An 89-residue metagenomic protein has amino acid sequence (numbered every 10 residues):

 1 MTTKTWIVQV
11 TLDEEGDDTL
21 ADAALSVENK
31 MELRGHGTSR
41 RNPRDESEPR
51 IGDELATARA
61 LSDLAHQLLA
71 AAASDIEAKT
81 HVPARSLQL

Functional and structural regions predicted by a protein language model:
M1-T3, A24, K30-M31, N42 (+2 more regions): Residue-level signal for the start and early helices of compact helical domains
T2-D22, D45, L69-L89: C-terminal binding/interaction regions
T5, T38-N42, E46, E54 (+1 more regions): Generic, low-specificity signal for short hydrophobic/alpha-helical stretches with a mild N-terminal bias, encompassing
T19-P49: A short, structured beta-strand/loop element
G35-G37, A65, A71-A72: Glycine-centered structural positions embedded in regular secondary structure
G37-S39, I51-E54, D75-E77, V82-A84: Short, charged/polar low-complexity linear motifs in solvent-exposed/disordered segments
R50-H66: Short, well-ordered alpha-helical segments
